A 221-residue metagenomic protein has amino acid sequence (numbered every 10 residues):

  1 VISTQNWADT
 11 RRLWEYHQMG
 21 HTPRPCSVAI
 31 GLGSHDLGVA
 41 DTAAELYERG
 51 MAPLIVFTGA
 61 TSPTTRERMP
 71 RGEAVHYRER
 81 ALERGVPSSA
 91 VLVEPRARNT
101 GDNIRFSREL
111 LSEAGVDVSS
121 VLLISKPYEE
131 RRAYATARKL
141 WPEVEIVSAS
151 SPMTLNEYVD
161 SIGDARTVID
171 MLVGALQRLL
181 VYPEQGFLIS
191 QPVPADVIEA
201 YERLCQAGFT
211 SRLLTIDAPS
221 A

Functional and structural regions predicted by a protein language model:
V1-L172, A221: A structural signal for short, hydrophobic/glycine-enriched beta-strand patches
I162-A221: A conserved mid-domain beta-alpha-beta active-site/ligand-binding segment of alpha/beta enzyme cores
